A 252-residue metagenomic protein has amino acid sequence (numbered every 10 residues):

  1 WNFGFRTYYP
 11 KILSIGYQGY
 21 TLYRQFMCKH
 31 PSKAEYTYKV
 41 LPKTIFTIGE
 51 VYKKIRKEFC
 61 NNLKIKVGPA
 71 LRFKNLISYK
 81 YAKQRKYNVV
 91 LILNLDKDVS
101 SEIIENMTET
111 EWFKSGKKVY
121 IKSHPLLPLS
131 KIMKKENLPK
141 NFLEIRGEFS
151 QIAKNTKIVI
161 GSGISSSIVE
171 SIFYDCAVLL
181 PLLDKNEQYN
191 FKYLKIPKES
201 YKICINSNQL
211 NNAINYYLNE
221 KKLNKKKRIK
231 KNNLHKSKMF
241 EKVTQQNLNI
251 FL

Functional and structural regions predicted by a protein language model:
W1, Y23-F26, Y52-K57, N75-I77 (+3 more regions): Short, charged/polar "capping" segments at the starts of alpha-helices and the immediately preceding loops
W1-L71, S166-I168: Active-site and donor-binding regions of nucleotide-sugar-utilizing enzymes
T37-Y38, Q151-A153: Structural alpha-helical scaffold elements that stabilize or flank donor/cofactor-binding regions in carbohydrate
P42, F59-V67, K134-K140, G163-K238: Catalytic binding pocket for nucleotide-activated donors in carbohydrate/polymer assembly enzymes
T44, N88, K157-I158: Structural motif
K66-K135: Conserved catalytic-core segment of nucleotide-activated headgroup transferases in glycan assembly
K154-S162: Acidic donor-binding loop of glycosyltransferase active sites
K222, K236-L252: C-terminal alpha-helical cap of glycosyltransferases
